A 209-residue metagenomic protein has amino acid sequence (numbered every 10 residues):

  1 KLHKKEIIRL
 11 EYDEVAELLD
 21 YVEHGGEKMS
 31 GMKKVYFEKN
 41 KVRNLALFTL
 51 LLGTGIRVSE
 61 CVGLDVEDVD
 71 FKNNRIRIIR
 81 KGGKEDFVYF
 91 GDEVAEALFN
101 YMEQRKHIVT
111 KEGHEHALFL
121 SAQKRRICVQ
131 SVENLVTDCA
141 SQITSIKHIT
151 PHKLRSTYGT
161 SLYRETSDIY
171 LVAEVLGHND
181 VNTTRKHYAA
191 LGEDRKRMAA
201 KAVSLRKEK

Functional and structural regions predicted by a protein language model:
K1-K209: Conserved catalytic core of the tyrosine transesterase superfamily
